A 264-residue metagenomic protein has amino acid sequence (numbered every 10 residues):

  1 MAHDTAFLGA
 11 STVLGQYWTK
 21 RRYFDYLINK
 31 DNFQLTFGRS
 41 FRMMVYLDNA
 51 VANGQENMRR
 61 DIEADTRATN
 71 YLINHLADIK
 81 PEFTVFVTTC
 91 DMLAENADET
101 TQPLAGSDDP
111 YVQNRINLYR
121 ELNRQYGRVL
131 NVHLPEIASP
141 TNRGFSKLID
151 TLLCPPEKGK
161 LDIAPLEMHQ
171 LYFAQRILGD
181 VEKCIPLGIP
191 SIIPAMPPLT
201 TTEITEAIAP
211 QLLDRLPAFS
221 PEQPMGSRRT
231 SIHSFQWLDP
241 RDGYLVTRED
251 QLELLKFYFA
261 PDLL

Functional and structural regions predicted by a protein language model:
A2-F24: N-terminal Rossmann NAD(P)H-binding glycine-rich loop of SDR-like oxidoreductase domains
S11-V13, D48-N53, C90-L93, E136-S139 (+2 more regions): Short, solvent-exposed loop/turn segments at secondary-structure junctions
Y23-Q34: Conserved glycine-rich Rossmann-like NAD(P)H-binding loop of the short-chain dehydrogenase/reductase
N32-E99: NAD(P)H-binding glycine-rich loop region in Rossmannoid oxidoreductase-like domains and their noncatalytic homologs
Y46, F83-F86, L130-E136, I193: Structural signature of the Rossmann-like NAD(P)-dependent dehydrogenase/reductase core
R60-Y71, M92-S139: Catalytic helix-loop patch of NAD(P)-dependent Rossmann-fold dehydrogenases
I116, R120-E182: NAD(P)-dependent short-chain dehydrogenase/reductase
L178-D239, G243-L264: Mid/C-terminal beta-alpha module of Rossmann-like enzyme folds, strongest in SDR-family dehydrogenases/epimerases
